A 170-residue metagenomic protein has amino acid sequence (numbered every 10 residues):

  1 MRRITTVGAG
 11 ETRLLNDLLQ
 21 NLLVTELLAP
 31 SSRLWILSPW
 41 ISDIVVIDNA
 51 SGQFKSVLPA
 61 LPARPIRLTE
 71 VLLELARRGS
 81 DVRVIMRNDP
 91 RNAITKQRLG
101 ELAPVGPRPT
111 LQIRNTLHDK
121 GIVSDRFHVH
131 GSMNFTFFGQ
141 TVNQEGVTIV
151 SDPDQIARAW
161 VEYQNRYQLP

Functional and structural regions predicted by a protein language model:
M1-P170: PLD/PLD-like phosphodiesterase catalytic module centered on the HKD motif
